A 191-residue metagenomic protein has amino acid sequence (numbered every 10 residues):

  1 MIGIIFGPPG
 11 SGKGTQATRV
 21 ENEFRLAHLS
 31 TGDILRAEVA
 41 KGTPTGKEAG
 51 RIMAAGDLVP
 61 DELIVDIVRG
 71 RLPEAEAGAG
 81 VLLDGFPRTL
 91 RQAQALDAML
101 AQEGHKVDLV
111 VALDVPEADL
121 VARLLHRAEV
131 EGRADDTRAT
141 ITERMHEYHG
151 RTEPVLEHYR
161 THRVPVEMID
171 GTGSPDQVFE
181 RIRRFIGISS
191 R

Functional and structural regions predicted by a protein language model:
M1-R191: Glycine-rich phosphate-binding loop of ATP-dependent small-molecule kinases
